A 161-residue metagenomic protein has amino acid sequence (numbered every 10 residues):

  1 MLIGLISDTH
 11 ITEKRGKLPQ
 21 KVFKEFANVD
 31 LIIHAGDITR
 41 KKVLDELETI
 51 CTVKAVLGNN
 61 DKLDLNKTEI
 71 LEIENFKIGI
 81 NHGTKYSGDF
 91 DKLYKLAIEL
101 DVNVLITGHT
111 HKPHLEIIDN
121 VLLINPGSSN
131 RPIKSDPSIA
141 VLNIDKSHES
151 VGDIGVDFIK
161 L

Functional and structural regions predicted by a protein language model:
M1, C51, F76, V121-L122 (+1 more regions): A structural micro-motif
M1-C51, D61-K67, D136-S138, I159-L161: N-terminal active-site segment of His-dependent metallophosphoesterases
G4, E116, L122: Residues that recognize and position ribonucleotide moieties
L5-S7, L31-D37, K54-G58, G79-H82 (+2 more regions): Active-site neighborhood of phospho(di)ester-bond hydrolases with catalytic His/Asp-centered motifs
I6, I73-E74, L100-D101, I124-L161: Binuclear metal-dependent phosphoesterase catalytic core
E13-K17, N28, D45-T49, N60-D119 (+2 more regions): Acidic, His/Gly-enriched loop-helix segments that form or flank divalent-metal centers in metallo-dependent hydrolases
